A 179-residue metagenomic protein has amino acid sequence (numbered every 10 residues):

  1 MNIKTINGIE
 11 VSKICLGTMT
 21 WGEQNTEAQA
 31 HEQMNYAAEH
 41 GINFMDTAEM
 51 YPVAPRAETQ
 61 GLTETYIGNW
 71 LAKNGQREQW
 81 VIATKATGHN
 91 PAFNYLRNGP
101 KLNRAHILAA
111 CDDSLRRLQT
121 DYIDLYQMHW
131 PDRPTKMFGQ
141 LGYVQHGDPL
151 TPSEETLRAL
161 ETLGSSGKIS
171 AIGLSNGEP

Functional and structural regions predicted by a protein language model:
M1-K85, D121, S165: N-terminal binding-site loop/beta-alpha segment at the start of enzyme catalytic domains that lines or forms
M19-W21, M50, K85-H89, M128-P131 (+1 more regions): Active-site beta-loop-alpha junctions enriched in small/polar residues
Y51-P55, N90-N94, P134-K136: A short acidic, helix-capping loop that chelates divalent metal ions and anchors anionic groups
Q79, A83, N90-P91, L96-N98: Surface-exposed, interaction-prone regions with an acidic/low-complexity signature
N94-P179: Glycine/proline-rich, positively charged, aromatic-decorated active-site loop/lid region on the catalytic face
